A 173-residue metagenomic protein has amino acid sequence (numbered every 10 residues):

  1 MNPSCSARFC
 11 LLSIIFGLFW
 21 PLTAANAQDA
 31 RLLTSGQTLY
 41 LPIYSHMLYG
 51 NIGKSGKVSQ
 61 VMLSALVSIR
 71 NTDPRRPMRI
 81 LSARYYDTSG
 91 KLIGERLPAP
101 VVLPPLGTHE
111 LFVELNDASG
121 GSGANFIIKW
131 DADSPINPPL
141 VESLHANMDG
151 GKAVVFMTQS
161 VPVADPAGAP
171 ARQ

Functional and structural regions predicted by a protein language model:
M1-L12: Bacterial N-terminal signal peptides that target proteins for export
C10-P21: Bacterial N-terminal signal peptides
Q28-S59, D149-Q173: Conserved functional hotspot residues at active sites or interaction interfaces
S55-L66, A124: Short, solvent-exposed loop/turn segments enriched in Ser/Thr/Gly
I69-R76: Asparagine-centered strand-capping/turn motif at beta-strand->loop junctions
R76-A83, E95, P138-V141: Short, hydrophobic/aromatic beta-strand segments
D87-N125: Intrinsically disordered, low-complexity Pro/Gly/Ser/Thr-rich segments with frequent PxxP/GP/PP motifs and embedded
D117-Q173: Terminal connector regions
